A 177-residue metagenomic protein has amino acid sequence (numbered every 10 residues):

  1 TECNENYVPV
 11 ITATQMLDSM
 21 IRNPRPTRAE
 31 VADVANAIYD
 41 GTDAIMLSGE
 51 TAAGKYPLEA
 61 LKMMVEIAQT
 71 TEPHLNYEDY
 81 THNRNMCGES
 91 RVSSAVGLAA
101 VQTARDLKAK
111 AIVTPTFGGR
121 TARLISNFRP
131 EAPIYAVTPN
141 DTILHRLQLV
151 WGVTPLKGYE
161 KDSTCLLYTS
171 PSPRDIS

Functional and structural regions predicted by a protein language model:
V10-A13, I45-L47: Hydrophobic faces of well-ordered beta-strands that scaffold small-molecule active sites in alpha/beta enzyme cores
R22-A35: Catalytic cores of alpha/beta
N36-Y56: Glycine-rich phosphate-binding active-site loops on the catalytic face of alpha/beta enzymes
A53-T70: C-terminal helical cap(s) of enzyme catalytic domains, especially alpha/beta-barrels
V65-A100: Long, charged amphipathic helices and adjacent flexible linkers at domain junctions
T121-R123, R129-L166: Nucleotide-binding motor/catalytic cores of P-loop/tubulin-like NTPases across gene-expression machines
Y168-S177: Single conserved hydrophobic/aromatic residue that forms the stacking wall/gate of nucleotide- or nucleobase-binding
